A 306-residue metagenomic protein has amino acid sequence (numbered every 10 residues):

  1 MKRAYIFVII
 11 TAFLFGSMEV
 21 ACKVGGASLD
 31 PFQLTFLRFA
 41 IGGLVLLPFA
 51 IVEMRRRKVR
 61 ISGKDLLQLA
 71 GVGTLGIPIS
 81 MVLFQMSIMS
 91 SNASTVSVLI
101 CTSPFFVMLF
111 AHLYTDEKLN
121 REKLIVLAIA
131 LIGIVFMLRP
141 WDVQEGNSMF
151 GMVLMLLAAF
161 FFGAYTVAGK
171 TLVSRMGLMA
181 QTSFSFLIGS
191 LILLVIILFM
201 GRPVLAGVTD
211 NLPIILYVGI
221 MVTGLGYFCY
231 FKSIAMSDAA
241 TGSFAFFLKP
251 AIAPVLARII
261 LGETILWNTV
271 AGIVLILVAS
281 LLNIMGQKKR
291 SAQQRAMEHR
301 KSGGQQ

Functional and structural regions predicted by a protein language model:
M1-F36, G146-T171, Q294-Q306: Glycine-/small-residue-enriched transmembrane alpha-helix faces in small-molecule transporters and effluxers
K2-F7, Q33-F49, Q68-G71, K123-I132 (+4 more regions): Hydrophobic alpha-helical transmembrane segments of multi-pass integral membrane proteins, especially transporters
A12, L37, M81, T95-T102 (+2 more regions): Helix-helix packing/entry segments at the starts of transmembrane helices
S17, V24, S28, G43-I61 (+5 more regions): Membrane-interface helix-cap regions at the ends of transmembrane helices in multi-pass membrane proteins
M18-E19, A50, M54-T95, I100 (+2 more regions): Specific transmembrane alpha-helical segments of multi-pass solute transporters/efflux pumps, especially DMT/EamA
Q33-L44, M81-K118, K123, I134 (+2 more regions): Specific alpha-helical transmembrane segments that line the substrate/conduction pathway and gating interfaces
F39, R139-P140, N211-P213, F247-Q306: C-terminal-most transmembrane helix of multi-pass membrane proteins
L46, A70, F110, L119-P140 (+5 more regions): Hydrophobic transmembrane alpha-helices of multi-pass small-molecule transport proteins
